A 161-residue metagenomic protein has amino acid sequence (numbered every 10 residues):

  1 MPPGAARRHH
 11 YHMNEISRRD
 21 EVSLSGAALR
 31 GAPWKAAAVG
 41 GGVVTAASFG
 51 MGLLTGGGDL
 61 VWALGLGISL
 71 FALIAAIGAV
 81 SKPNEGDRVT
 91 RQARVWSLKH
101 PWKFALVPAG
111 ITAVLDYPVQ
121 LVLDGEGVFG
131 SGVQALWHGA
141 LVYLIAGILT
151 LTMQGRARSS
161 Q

Functional and structural regions predicted by a protein language model:
P2-Q161: Juxtamembrane/disordered regions of integral membrane proteins
